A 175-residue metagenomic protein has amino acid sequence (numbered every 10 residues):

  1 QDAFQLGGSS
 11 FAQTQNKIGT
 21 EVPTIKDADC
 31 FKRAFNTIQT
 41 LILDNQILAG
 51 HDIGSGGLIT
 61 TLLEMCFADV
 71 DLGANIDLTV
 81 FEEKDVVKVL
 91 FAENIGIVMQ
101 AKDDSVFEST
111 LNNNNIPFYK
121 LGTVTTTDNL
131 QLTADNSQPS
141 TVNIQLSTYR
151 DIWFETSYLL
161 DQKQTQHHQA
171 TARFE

Functional and structural regions predicted by a protein language model:
Q1-F91, D104-E175: Intein/HINT protein-splicing elements and their conserved insertion hotspots or analogous self-processing inserts
N94-G96: Short, surface-exposed beta-edge/turn micro-motifs
V98-K102: Short hydrophobic/aromatic beta-strand micro-patches that form the beta-sheet surface supporting nucleotide- or nucleic
